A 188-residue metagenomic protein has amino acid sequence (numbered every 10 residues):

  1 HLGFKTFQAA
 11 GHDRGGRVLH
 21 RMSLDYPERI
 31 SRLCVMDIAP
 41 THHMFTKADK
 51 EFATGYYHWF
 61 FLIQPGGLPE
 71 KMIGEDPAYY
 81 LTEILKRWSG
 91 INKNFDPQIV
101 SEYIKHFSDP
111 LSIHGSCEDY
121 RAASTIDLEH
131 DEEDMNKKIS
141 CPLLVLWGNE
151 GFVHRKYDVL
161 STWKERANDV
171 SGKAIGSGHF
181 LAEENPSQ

Functional and structural regions predicted by a protein language model:
H1-A10, R17-A174, A182: Flexible "cap/lid" subdomain of the alpha/beta-hydrolase fold that forms the substrate-access gate
G15-V18, Q188: Conserved cofactor-binding/catalytic machinery of classical short-chain dehydrogenase/reductase
S177-S187: Catalytic histidine-centered segment of alpha/beta-hydrolase-like enzymes
